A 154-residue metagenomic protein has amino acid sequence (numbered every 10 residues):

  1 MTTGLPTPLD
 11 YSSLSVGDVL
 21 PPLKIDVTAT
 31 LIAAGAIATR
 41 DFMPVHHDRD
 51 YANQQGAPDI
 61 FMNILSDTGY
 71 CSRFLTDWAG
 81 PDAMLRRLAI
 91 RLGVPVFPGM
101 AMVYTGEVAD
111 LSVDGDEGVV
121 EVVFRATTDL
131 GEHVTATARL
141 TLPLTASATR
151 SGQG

Functional and structural regions predicted by a protein language model:
M1-L20, V96-G154: HotDog/MaoC-like acyl-thioester-processing domains
T2-M84, S147-G154: Hot-dog-fold acyl-thioester-processing enzymes
T7, R87-G93: Short structured motifs
I25, L88, A101-M102: Generic preference for hydrophobic/aromatic residues in regular secondary structure cores
V27, L92, L140-L142: Hydrophobic residues in beta-strands and at strand termini
